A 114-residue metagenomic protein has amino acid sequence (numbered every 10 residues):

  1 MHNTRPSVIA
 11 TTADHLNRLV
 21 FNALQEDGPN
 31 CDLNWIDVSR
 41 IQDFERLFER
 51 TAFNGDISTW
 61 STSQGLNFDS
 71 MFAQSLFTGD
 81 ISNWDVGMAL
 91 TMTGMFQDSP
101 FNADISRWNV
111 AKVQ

Functional and structural regions predicted by a protein language model:
M1-Q114: Negatively charged
